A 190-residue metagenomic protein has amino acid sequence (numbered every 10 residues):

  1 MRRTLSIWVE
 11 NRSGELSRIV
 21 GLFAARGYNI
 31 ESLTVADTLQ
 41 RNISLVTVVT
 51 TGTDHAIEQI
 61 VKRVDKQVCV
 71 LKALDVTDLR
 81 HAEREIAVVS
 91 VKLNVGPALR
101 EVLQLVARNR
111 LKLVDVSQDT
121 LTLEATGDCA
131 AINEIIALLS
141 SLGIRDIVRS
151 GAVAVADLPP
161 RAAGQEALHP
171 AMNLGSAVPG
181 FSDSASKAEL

Functional and structural regions predicted by a protein language model:
M1-T4, W8, R12-L45, V49-L190: Long, contiguous binding/interaction regions
